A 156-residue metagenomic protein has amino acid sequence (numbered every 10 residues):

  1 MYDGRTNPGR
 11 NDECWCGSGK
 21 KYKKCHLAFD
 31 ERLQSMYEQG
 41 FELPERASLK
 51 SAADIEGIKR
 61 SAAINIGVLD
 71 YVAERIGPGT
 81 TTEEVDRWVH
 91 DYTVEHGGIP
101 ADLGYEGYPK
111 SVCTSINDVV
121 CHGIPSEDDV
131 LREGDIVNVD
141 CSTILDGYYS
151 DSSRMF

Functional and structural regions predicted by a protein language model:
R5-R10, S18-F156: Active-site neighborhoods and metal-handling regions in enzymes and metal-associated proteins
C14: Short cysteine-rich clusters marking metal-coordination/redox-active sites
